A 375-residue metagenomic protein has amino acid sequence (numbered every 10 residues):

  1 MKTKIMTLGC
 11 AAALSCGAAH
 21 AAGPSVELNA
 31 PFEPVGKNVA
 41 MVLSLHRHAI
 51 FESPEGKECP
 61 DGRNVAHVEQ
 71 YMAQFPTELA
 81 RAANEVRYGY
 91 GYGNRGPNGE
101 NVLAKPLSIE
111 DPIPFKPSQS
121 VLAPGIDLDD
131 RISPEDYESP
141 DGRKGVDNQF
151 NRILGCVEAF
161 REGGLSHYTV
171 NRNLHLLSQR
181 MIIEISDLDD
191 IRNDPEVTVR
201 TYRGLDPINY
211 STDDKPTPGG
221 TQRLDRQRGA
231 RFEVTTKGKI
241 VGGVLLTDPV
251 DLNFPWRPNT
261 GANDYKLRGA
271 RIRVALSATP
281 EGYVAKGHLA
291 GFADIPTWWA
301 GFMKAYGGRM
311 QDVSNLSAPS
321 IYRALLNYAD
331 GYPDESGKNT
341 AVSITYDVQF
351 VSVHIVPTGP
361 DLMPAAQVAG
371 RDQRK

Functional and structural regions predicted by a protein language model:
M1-H20: Gram-negative bacterial Sec-dependent N-terminal signal peptides
A22-K375: Extracytosolic secretory-pathway proteins
